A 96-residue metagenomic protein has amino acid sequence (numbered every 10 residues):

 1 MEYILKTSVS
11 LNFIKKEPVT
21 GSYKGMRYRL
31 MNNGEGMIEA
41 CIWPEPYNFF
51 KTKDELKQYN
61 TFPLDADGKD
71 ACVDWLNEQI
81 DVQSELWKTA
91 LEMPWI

Functional and structural regions predicted by a protein language model:
M1-R27: Negatively charged, low-complexity tracts enriched in Asp/Glu with abundant Ser/Thr
E2-K6, R29-M31, W87-A90, I96: N-terminal leader/presequence segments that precede the conserved core
S10, T20, G25, P44-Y47 (+2 more regions): Generic intrinsically disordered, low-complexity segments enriched for polar/acidic and small residues
I14, G21, L30, A40 (+2 more regions): Generic structural hydrophobic/aromatic packing signal, biased to beta-strands
Y28-D54: A short, structured beta-strand/loop element
P46-I96: Mixed-charge, Lys/Arg-enriched low-complexity segments
